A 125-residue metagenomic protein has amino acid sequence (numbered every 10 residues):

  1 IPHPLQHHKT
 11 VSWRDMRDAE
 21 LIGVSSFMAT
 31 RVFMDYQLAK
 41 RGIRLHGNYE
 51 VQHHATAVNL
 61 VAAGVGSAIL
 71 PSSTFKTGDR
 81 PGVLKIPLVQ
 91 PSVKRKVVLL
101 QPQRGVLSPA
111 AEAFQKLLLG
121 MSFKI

Functional and structural regions predicted by a protein language model:
I1-A19, S72-R80, S92-V93: Acidic, Gly/Pro-rich loop/turn segments at junctions of secondary structure
P4, S67, L84, V98-L100: Residues embedded in well-ordered beta-strands
L5-H7, V11, E20-R41, L107-Q115 (+1 more regions): Secondary-structure junction motif
V11-S12, M34, T56, R95: Conserved sugar-transfer catalytic core signal across GT-A, GT-B, and GT-C glycosyltransferases
I22, H46-N48, L100: Structural detector of well-ordered beta-strand residues that form the stable sheet scaffold of enzyme domains
F27-L84: Hydrophobic hinge/microswitch elements
I86-I125: A late-sequence structural motif
